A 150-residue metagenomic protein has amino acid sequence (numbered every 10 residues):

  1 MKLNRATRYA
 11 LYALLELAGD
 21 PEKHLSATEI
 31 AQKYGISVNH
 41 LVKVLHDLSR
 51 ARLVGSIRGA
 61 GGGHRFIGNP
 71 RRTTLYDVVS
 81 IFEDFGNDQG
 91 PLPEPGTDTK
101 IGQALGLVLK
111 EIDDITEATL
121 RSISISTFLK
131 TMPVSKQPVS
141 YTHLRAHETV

Functional and structural regions predicted by a protein language model:
R5, Y9-I36, R65: N-terminal helix-turn-helix DNA-binding core of bacterial DNA-binding proteins
N39: Key DNA-contact positions within bacterial/archaeal DNA-binding proteins
L45-S49: Basic amphipathic alpha-helical segments that dock to polyanions
R50-R52, I81: Residue cluster at the C-terminal edge of the helix-turn-helix DNA-binding motif
L53-A60, R65-F66: Beta-hairpin "wing" of winged helix-turn-helix
P70-E94, D114: Conserved segment of winged-helix/HTH DNA-binding domains
H143-V150: Single conserved hydrophobic/aromatic residue that forms the stacking wall/gate of nucleotide- or nucleobase-binding
